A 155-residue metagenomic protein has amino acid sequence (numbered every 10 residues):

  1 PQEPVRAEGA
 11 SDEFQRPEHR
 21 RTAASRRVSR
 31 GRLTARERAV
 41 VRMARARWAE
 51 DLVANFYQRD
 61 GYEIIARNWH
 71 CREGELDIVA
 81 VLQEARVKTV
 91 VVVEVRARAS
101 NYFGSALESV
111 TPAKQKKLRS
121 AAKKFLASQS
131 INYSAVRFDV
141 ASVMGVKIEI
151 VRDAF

Functional and structural regions predicted by a protein language model:
P1-R67: Acidic-basic catalytic patches of nuclease active cores, encompassing PD-(D/E)XK and other metal-cofactor nuclease
Q2-D12, L33-A35, A97-V146: Catalytic cores of nucleic-acid endonucleases
E50, E75-D77, E94, K114 (+1 more regions): Acidic active-site catalytic centers that drive phospho-/nucleotidyl reactions and related ester hydrolyses
Y57, L76-A106, V110, L118: Conserved catalytic cores of phosphodiester-cleaving nucleases, focusing on short active-site segments
R59, C71, L107, I131-N132 (+1 more regions): Positively charged, solvent-exposed patches that mediate nucleic-acid binding
R67-H70, D139: Short, solvent-exposed loop/turn elements at beta->coil junctions and helix N-caps that rim active or binding pockets
R72-E75, V146: Short acidic/glycine-enriched loop/turn segments that link adjacent beta-strands
K147-F155: Short, low-complexity, polybasic intrinsically disordered segments
